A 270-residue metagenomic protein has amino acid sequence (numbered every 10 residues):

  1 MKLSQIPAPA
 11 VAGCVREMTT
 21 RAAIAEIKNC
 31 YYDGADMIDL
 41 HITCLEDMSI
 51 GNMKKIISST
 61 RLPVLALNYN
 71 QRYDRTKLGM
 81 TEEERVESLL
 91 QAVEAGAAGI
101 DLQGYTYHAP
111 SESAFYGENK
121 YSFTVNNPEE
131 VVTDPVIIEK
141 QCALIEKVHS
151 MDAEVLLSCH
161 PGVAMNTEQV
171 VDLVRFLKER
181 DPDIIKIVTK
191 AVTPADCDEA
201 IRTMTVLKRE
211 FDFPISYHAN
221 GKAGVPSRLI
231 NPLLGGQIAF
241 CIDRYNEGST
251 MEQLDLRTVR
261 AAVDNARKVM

Functional and structural regions predicted by a protein language model:
M1-Q5: Short boundary motifs at domain starts and secondary-structure transition points
I6-S150, E154-V155, G162-A164: Active-site beta->alpha loop and helix N-cap motifs at the rims of alpha/beta catalytic domains
Y105-M270: Catalytic alpha/beta core domains of metabolic enzymes, predominantly
